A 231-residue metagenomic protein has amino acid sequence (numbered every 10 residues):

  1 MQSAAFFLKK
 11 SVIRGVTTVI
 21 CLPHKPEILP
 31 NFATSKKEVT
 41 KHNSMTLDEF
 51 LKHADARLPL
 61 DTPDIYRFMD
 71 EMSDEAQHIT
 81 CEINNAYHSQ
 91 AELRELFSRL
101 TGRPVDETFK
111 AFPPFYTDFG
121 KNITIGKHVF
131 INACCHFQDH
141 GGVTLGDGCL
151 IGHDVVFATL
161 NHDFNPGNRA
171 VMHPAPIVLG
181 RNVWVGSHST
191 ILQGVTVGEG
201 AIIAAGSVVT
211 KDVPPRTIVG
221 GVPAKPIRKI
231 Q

Functional and structural regions predicted by a protein language model:
A4, V12-T108, A224-I227: Terminal amphipathic alpha-helical/low-complexity segments used for targeting or macromolecular assembly
F115-I125, F130-T196, V222-Q231: Flexible, glycine/small-residue-enriched loop-and-beta-strand segment within the central core of proteins
S187-D212: Beta-rich strand-turn-strand
I202, I218-G220: Short-chain dehydrogenase/reductase
P215: Short, conserved catalytic or interaction motifs in soluble domains
